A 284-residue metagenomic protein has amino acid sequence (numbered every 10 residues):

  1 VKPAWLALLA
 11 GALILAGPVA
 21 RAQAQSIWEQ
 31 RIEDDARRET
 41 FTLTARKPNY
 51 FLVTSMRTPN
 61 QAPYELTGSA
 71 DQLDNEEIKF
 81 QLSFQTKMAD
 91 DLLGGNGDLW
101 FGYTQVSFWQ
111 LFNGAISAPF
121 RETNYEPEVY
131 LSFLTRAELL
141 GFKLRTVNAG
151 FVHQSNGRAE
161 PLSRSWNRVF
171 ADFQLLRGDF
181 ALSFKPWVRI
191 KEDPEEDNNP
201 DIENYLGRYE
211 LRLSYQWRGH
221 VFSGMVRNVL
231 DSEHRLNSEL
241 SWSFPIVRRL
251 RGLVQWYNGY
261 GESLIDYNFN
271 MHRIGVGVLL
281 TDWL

Functional and structural regions predicted by a protein language model:
V1-A36, L284: Cleavable N-terminal export/targeting peptides
Q25-G97, Q110-N113: Solvent-exposed N-terminal domain segments of exported/luminal and surface proteins
P59-T67, D74, A89-Y215, V226 (+3 more regions): Outer-membrane pore/translocation modules
R218-L250: Glycine/small-residue-rich hydrophobic helix-like segments
S243, L264, R273-G275: C-terminal, beta-strand-rich globular interaction domains
I246-S263: Long amphipathic alpha-helical scaffold regions
N270-L284: Outer-membrane beta-barrel "beta-signal"
